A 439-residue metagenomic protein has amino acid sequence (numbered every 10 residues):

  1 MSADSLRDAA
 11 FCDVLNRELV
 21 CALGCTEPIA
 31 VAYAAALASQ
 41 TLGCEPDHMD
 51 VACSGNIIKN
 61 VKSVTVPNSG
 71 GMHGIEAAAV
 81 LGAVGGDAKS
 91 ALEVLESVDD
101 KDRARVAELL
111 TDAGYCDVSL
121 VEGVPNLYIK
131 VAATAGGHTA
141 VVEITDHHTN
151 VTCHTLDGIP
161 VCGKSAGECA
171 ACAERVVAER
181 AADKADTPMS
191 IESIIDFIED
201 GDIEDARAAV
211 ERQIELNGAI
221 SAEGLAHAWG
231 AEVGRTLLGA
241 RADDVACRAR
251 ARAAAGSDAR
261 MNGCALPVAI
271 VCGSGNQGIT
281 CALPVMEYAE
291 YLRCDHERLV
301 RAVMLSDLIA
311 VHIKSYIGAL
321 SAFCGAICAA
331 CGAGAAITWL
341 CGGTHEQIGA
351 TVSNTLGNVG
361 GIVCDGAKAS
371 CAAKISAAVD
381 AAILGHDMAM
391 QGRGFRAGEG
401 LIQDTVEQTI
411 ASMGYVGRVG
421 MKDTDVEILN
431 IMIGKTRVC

Functional and structural regions predicted by a protein language model:
S2-D13, E45-I57, D244-G263, D295-I313 (+1 more regions): Acidic-glycine-rich active-site phosphate/pyrophosphate-binding loop
R7-R17, K89-R105, L109-C116, L120-A133 (+4 more regions): Functionally critical mobile loop/hinge segments
F11-V20, I57-T65, A259-I270, A310-L320 (+1 more regions): Glycine/charged-rich beta-loop-alpha catalytic/anionic-binding loops adjacent to active sites
C21-L37, L266-L283, C324-C328: Conserved phosphate/anionic-ligand binding catalytic regions in large, soluble enzymes, centered on
A32-I129, A133: Early transmembrane hairpin of solute transport permeases
S39, P67, Y288-R301, V311-A377 (+1 more regions): Hydrophobic alpha-helical bundle architecture
T111-G263, L429-C439: Signature of multi-pass transmembrane helix bundles
D243, C247, R260-R293: Membrane-embedded translocation segments of transport machinery
